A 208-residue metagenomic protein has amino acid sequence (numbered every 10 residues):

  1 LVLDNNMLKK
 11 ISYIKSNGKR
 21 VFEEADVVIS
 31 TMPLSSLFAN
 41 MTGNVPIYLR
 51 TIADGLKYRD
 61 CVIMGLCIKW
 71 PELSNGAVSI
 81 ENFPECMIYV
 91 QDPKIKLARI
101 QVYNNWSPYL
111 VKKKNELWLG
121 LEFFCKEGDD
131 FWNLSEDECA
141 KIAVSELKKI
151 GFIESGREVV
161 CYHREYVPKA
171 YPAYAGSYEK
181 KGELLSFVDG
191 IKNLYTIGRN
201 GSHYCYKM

Functional and structural regions predicted by a protein language model:
L1, K15, K192-N193, N200 (+1 more regions): C-terminal low-complexity, acidic/polar tails when present
V2, N6, Y166-Y171: Short, internal active-site loops enriched in acidic
V2-S155, K180, L185-F187: Mid-domain catalytic core of redox enzymes that form a hydrophobic substrate pocket/lid adjacent to a catalytic redox
A39-M41, Y174, Y206-K207: Short glycine-/acidic-enriched loop or helix-start segments at secondary-structure transitions that form or flank
P108-K114, V167-H203: FAD-binding beta-loop-beta segment adjacent to the flavin cofactor pocket
L121, Y162, I197: Hydrophobic residues at beta-strand termini and immediately following loops that shape nucleotide-binding pockets
V144-E146, C161-H163, A173: C-terminal hydrophobic structural anchor segments that stabilize assembly/packing rather than catalytic chemistry
R157, H163-Y166: Active-site-proximal substrate-binding core of FAD-dependent oxidoreductases
